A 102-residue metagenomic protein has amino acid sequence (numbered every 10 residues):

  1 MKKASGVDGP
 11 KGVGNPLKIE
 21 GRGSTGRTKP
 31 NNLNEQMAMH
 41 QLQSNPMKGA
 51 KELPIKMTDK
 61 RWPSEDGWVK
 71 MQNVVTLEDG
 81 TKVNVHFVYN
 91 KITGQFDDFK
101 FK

Functional and structural regions predicted by a protein language model:
M1-K102: Low-complexity, glycine/serine/proline-rich disordered segments that function as export/translocation leaders
